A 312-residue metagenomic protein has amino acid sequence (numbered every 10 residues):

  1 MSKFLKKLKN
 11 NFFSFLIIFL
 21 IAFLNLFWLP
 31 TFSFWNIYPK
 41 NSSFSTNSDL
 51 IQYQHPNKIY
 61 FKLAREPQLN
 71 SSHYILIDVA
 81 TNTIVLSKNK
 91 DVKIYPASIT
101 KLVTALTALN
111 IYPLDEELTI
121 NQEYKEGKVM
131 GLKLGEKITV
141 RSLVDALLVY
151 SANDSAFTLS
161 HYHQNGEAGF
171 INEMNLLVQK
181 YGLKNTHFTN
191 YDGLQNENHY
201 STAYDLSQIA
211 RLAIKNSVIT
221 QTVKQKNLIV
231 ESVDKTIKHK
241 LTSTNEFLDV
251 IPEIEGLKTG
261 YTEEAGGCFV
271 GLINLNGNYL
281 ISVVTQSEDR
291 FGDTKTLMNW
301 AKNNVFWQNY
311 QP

Functional and structural regions predicted by a protein language model:
S2-K7, T31-Y204, Q208-S217, L275: Active-site-adjacent loops and short helices of periplasmic peptidoglycan-processing enzymes
S2-N10, S14, L24-N36, L183-K184 (+2 more regions): Domain-terminus/edge residues, biased toward the C-terminal soluble/receptor-binding domains of extracytoplasmic
